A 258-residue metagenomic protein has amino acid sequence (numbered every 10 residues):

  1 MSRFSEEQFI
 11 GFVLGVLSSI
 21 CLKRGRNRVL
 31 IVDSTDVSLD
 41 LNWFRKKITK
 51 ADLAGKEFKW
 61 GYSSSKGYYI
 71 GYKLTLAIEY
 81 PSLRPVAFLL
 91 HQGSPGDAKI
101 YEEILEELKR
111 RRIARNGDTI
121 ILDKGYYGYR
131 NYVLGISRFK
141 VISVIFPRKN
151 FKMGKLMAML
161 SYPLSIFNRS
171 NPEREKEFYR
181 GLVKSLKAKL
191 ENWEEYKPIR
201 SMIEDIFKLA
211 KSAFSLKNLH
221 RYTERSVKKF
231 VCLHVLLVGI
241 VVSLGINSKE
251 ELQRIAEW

Functional and structural regions predicted by a protein language model:
S2-K124, Y129-S137: Polybasic low-complexity intrinsically disordered regions
H91-G96, F146-K152: Short, acidic/turn-prone active-site loops that include or flank metal/cofactor- and phosphate-binding residues
K99, K152-L160: Short, charged, surface-exposed secondary-structure boundary motifs
F139-P147: Short hydrophobic/aromatic-enriched beta-strand-loop microsegments
P163-E224: Short amphipathic alpha-helical "interface-anchor" segments enriched in bulky aromatics
I199, L244, W258: Nucleic-acid-interacting cores, centered on viral/eukaryotic replication and modification enzymes
L216, V238-L252: Short helix-capping/linker segments at secondary-structure and domain boundaries
R221-V235: Membrane-interface transmembrane-helix boundary segments in multi-pass integral membrane proteins
